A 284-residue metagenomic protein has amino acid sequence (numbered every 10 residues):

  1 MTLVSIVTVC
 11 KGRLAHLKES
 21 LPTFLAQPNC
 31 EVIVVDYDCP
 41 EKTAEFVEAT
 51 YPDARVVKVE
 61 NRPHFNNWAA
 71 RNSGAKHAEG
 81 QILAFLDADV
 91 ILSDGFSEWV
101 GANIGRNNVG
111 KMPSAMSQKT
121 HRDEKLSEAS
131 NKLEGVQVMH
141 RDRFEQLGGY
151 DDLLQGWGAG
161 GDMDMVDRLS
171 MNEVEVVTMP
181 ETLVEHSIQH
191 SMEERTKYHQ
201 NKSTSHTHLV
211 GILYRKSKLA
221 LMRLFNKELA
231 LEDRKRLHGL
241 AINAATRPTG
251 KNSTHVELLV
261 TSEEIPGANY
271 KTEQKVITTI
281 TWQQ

Functional and structural regions predicted by a protein language model:
G12-A26: Short, well-formed alpha-helical segments that are part of the catalytic scaffolds of diverse glycosyltransferases
T23, D36-F46, V90-I91: A conserved acidic beta->alpha catalytic loop
N29-E41, V57-E60: Short beta-strand/loop segment that forms part of the nucleotide-sugar
N61-A78: Glycine-rich, basic loop-to-helix element that forms the pyrophosphate-binding segment of sugar-nucleotide handling
L83: Short aromatic/hydrophobic "clamp" motif used to bind/position activated sugar donors
G110-E128: Short beta-strand-to-loop element that shapes/binds the nucleotide-sugar donor at the catalytic cleft/hinge
G156-D164: Acidic donor-binding loop at a coil-to-helix junction in glycosyltransferase catalytic cores that engages
M163-Q284: C-terminal catalytic/acceptor-binding lobe
